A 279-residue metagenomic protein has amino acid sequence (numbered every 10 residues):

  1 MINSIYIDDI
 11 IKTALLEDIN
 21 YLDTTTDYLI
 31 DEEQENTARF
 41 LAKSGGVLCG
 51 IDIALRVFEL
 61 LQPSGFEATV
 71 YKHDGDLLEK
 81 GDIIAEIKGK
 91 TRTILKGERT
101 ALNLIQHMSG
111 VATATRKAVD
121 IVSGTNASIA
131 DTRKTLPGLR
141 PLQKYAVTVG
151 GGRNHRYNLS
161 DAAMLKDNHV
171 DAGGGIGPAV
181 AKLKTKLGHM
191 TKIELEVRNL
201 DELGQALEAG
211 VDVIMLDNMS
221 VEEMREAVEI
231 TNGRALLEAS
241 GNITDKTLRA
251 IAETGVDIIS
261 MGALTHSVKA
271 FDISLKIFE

Functional and structural regions predicted by a protein language model:
M1-R198, E202-A209, V213, R225-I230 (+3 more regions): Acidic/glycine-rich phosphate/pyrophosphate-binding loops and surrounding catalytic core that coordinate Mg2+
V213-V221: Extended hydrophobic secondary-structure segments
N218, G241, A263-L264: Short secondary-structure boundary segments
R234-A235, E279: Short alpha-helix boundary/capping motifs
A263-E279: Short, charged, intrinsically disordered terminal tails
